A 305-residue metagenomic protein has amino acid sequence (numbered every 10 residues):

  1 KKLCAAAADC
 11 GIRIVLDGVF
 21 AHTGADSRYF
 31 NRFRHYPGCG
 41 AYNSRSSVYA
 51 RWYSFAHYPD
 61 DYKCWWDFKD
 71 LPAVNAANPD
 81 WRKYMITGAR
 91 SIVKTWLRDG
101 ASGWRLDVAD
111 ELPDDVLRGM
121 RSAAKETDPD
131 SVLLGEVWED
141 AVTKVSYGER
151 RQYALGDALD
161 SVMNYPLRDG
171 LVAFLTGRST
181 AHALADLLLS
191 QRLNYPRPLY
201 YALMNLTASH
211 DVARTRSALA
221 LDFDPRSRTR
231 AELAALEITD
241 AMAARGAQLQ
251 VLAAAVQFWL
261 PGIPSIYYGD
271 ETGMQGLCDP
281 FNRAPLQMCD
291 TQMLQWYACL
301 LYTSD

Functional and structural regions predicted by a protein language model:
K1, D70-K83, S102-E111, A173-R178 (+2 more regions): The substrate-binding groove and active-site-proximal loops of carbohydrate-active enzymes, especially glycoside
K1-D99, M120, E126, T143: Substrate-binding/active-site clefts of carbohydrate-active enzymes
C4, A21-H22, S27, N31-G38 (+5 more regions): Active-site-proximal helices and loops of the catalytic beta/alpha 8
Y62-P79, R98-A101, T215-A218, D224-A241: Short glycine/proline-rich turn/loop motifs
P79, K83-R90, R98, D110-R118 (+3 more regions): Conserved structured core elements
T207-S227, L233, A254-T291: Aromatic/acidic polysaccharide-binding cleft in carbohydrate-active enzymes
Y302-D305: Conserved small/polar residues in nucleotide/adenosyl-binding loops
